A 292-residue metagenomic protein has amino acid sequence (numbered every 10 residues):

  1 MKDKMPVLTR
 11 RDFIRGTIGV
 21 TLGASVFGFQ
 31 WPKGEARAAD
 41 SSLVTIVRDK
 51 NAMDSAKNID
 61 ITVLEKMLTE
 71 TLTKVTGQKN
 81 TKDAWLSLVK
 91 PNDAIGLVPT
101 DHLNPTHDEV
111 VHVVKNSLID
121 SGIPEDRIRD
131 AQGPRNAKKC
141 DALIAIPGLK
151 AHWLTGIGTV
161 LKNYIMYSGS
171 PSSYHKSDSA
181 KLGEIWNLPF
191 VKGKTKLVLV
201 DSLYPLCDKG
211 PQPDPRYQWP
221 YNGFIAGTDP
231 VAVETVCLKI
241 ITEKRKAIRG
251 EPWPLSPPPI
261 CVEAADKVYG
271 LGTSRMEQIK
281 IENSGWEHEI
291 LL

Functional and structural regions predicted by a protein language model:
K2-L292: N-terminal and secondary-structure boundary signal
